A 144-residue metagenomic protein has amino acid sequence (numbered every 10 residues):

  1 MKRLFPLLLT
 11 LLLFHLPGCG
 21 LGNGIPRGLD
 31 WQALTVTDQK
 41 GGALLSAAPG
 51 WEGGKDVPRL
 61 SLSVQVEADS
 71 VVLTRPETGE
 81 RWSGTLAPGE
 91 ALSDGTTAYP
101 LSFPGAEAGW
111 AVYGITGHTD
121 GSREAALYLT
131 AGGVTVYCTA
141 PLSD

Functional and structural regions predicted by a protein language model:
M1-K2, G20: N-terminal hydrophobic targeting signals that begin at the initiator methionine
K2-T10: Sec-dependent signal peptide recognition, specifically the positively charged N-region followed immediately by
L16-G18: C-terminal motif of bacterial Sec signal peptides marking the signal peptidase cleavage site
G24-D56: Tryptophan-anchored aromatic micro-motifs
T37, V57, Q65-D120: Contiguous, well-ordered beta-strand patches that form the walls/edges of small beta-barrel/beta-sandwich domains
T78-S93, A126-D144: Edge beta-strand at a domain terminus
V112-V134: Short, well-ordered, aromatic-rich surface patches in folded extracellular/luminal domains
